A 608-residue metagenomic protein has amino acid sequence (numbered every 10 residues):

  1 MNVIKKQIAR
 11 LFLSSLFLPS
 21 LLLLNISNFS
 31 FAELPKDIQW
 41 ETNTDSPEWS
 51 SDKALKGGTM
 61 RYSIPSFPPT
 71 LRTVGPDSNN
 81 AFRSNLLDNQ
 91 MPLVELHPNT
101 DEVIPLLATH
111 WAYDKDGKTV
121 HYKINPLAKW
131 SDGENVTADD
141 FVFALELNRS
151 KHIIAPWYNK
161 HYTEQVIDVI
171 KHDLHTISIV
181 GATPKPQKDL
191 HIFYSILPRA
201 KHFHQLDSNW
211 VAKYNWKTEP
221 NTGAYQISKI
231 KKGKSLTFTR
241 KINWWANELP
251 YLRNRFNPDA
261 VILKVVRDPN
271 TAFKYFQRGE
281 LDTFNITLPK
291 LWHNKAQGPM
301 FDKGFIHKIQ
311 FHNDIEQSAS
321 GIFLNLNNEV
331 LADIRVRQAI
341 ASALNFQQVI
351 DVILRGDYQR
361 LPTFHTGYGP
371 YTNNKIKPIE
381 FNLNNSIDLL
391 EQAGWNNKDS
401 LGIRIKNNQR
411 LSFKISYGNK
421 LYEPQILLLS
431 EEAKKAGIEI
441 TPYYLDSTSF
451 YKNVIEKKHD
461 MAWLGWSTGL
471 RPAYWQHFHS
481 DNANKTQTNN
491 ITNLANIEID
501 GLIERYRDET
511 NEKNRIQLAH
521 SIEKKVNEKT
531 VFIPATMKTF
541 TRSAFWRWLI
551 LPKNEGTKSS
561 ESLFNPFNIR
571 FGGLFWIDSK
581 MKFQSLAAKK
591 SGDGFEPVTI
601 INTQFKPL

Functional and structural regions predicted by a protein language model:
L34-E48, G58-K115, E146, P220: N-terminal lobe/hinge region of extracytoplasmic solute-binding protein
N43-D45, L87, K231-L236, R240 (+4 more regions): Detector for C-terminal structural segments
L55, K123, Y158-D207, A224-K231: Surface-exposed binding/hinge segments that line and control ligand-binding clefts or catalytic entry sites
R61, T137-A144, L174-V180, G223-A224 (+9 more regions): Alpha-helical secondary-structure segments
Q90, H97-N99, Y194-R255, A260 (+3 more regions): Gly/Pro-rich hinge or "lid" segments in bacterial periplasmic/extracellular proteins
T109-I154, S178-V180, V265, A272-Y275 (+1 more regions): Aromatic- and charge-enriched surface segment that lines or borders ligand/interaction sites
S150-K151, A155, S228-T239, K264-N328 (+4 more regions): Extracellular/periplasmic solute-recognition and catalytic clefts
W210-W216, A246-Q297, S430, G437-D446: Ligand-site clamp/hinge motif
